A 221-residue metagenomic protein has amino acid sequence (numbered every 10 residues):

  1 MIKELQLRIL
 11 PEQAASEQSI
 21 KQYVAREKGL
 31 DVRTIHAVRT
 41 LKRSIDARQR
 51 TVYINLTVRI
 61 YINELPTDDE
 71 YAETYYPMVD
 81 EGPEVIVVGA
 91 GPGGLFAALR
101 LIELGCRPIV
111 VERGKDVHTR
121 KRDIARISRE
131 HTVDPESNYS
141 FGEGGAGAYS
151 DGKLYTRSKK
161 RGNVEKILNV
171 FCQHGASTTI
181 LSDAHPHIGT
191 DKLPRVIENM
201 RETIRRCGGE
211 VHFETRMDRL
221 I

Functional and structural regions predicted by a protein language model:
I2-P83: Extreme N-terminal leader/targeting segments of oxidoreductases
Q6, T119, A125-V211, T215-R216: Conserved N-terminal/central alpha/beta ligand/cofactor-binding core
S16-I20, G93, K192, V196: Short amphipathic alpha-helical segments
R26, L99, E103, E202: Short, well-ordered alpha-helices that flank and scaffold nucleotide-derived cofactor binding pockets
A37-S44, F213-I221: A conserved short coil-to-beta-strand element within the FAD-binding core of flavoproteins
Q49-I54, K192-V196, I221: A short, glycine/Asx- and small/polar-enriched loop/turn that sits immediately N-terminal to a beta-strand
P77, N138-Y139, R219-L220: Replace "in large, NTP-powered and nucleic-acid-processing enzymes" with "in large, NTP-powered factors and other
G82-V117: N-terminal Rossmann-like FAD-binding beta1-loop-alpha1 element of flavoenzymes
